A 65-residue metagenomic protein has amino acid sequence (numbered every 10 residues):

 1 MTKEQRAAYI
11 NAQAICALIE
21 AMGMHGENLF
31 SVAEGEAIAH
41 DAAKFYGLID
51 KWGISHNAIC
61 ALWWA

Functional and structural regions predicted by a protein language model:
M1-E4, L62-A65: Short intrinsically disordered terminal tails
T2-A33, H56: N-terminal acidic leader/helix
I38-G47: Short, charged, amphipathic alpha-helical segments
G47-W64: Amphipathic alpha-helical coiled-coil segments
